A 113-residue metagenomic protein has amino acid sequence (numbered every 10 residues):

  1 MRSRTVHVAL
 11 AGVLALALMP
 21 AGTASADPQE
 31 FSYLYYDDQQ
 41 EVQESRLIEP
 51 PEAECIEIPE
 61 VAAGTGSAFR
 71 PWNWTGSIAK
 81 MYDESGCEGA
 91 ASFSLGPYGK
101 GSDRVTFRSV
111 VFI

Functional and structural regions predicted by a protein language model:
R2-I113: Compact beta-sheet-dominated domain cores in extracellular/mature segments
